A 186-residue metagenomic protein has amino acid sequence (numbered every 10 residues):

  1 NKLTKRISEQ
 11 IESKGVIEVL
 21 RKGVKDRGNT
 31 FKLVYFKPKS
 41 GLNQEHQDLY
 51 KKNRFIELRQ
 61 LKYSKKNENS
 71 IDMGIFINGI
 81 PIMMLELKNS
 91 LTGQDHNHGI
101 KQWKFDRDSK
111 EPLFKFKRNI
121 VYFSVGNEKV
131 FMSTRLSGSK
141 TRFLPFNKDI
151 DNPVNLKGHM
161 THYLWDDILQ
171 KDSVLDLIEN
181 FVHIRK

Functional and structural regions predicted by a protein language model:
N1-K186: ATP-dependent helicase/translocase motor core
